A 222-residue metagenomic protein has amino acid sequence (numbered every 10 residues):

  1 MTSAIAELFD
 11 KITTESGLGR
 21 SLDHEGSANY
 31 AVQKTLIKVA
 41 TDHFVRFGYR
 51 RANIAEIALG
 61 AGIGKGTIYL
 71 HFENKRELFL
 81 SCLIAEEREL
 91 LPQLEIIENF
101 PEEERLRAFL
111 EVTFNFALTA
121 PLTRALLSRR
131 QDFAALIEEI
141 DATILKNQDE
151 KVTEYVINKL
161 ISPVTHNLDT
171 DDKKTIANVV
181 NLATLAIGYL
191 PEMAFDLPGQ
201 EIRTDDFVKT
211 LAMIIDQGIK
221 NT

Functional and structural regions predicted by a protein language model:
M1-F47, R51-I63, E77-L80: Basic, helix-initiating cap at the start of DNA-binding domains
A4-I5, T123-S128, K146, V164-L211 (+1 more regions): Hydrophobic/aromatic-rich alpha-helical bundle segments in the mid-to-C-terminal region
G19-R20, H24, R124-K146: Short, flexible, glycine-rich and Lys/Arg-enriched loop motifs at helix boundaries that contact anionic partners
Y30-D42, R46, G60, E77-F100 (+7 more regions): Alpha-helical structural segments
V39, H43, V112, F116 (+2 more regions): Amphipathic alpha-helical interface segments
A61-F72: Short hydrophobic/aromatic patch on the recognition helix
L91, I137-N167, K174-N178: Amphipathic alpha-helical packing segments from all-alpha helical-bundle domains
E104-F133, N147, K151-E154, A177 (+1 more regions): Helical hydrophobic small-molecule/effector-binding pocket
